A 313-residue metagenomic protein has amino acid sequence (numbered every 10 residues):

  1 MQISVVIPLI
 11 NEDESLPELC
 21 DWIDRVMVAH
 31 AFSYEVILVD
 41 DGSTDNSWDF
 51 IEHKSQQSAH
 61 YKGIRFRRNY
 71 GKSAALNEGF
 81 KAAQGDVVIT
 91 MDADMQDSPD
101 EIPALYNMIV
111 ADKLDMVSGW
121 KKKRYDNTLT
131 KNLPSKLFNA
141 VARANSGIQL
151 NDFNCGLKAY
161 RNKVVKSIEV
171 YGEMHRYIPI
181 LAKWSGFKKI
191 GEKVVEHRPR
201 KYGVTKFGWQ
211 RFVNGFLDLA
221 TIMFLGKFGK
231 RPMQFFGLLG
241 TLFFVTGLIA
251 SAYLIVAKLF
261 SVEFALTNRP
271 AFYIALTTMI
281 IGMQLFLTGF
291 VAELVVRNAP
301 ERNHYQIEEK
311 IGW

Functional and structural regions predicted by a protein language model:
Q2-S4, E35: Cell-envelope/extracellular polymer assembly enzymes that use nucleotide-activated donors
E12-M27: Short, well-formed alpha-helical segments that are part of the catalytic scaffolds of diverse glycosyltransferases
E14-E18, D45-K54: Acidic helix N-cap motif at the loop->helix transition within catalytic regions of sugar-transfer enzymes
C20, H30-S43, I64-R65: Short beta-strand/loop segment that forms part of the nucleotide-sugar
D40-D49, M95-Q96: A conserved acidic beta->alpha catalytic loop
Y61-R68, K72-A82, V87, P99-L181 (+2 more regions): Acceptor/aglycone-binding surface of glycosyltransferases and processive sugar-polymer synthases
Y177-W313: Hydrophobic helical membrane-anchoring modules
